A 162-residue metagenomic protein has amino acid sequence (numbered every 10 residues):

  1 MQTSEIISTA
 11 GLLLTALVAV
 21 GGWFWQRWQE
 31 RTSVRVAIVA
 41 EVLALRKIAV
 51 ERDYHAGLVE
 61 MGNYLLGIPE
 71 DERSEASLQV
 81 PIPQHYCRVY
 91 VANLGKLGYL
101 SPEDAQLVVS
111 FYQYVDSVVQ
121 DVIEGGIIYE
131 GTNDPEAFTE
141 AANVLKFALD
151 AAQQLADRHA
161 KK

Functional and structural regions predicted by a protein language model:
M1-Q29: Membrane-embedded hydrophobic alpha-helical segments
S8-G11, A19, A37, A105 (+2 more regions): Small-side-chain structural scaffolding
W25-L43, K47: Juxtamembrane membrane-water interface segments immediately C-terminal to a transmembrane helix
L43-K162: Interfacial alpha-helical end/capping and short helix-turn segments at domain and membrane boundaries
